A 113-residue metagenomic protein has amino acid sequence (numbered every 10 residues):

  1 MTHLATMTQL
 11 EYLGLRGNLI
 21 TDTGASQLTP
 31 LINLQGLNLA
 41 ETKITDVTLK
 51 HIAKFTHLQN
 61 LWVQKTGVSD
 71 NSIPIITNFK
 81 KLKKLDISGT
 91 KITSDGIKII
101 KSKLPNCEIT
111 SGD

Functional and structural regions predicted by a protein language model:
T2-V47, H51-K98, K103-D113: Concave beta-strand-loop units of leucine-rich repeat
